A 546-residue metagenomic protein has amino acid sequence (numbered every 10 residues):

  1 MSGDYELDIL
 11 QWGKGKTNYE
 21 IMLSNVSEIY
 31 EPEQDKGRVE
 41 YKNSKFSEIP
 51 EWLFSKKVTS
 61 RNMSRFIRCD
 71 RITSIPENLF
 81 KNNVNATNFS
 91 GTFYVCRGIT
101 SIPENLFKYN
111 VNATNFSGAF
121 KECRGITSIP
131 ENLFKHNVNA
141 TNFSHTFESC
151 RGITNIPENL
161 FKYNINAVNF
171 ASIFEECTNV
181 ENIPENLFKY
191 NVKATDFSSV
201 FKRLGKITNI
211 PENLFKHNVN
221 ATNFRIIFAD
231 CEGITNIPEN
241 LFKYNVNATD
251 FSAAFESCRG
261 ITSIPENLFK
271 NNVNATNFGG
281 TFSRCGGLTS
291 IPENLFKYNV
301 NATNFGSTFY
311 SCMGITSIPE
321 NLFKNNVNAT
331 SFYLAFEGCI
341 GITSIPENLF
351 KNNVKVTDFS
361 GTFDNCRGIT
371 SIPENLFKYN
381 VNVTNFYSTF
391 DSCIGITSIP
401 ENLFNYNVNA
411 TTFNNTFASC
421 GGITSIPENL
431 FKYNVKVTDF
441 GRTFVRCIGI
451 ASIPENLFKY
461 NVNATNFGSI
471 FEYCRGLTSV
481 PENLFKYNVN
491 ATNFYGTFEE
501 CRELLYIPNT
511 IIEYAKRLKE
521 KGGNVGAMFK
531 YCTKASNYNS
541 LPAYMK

Functional and structural regions predicted by a protein language model:
M1-K546: Negatively charged
